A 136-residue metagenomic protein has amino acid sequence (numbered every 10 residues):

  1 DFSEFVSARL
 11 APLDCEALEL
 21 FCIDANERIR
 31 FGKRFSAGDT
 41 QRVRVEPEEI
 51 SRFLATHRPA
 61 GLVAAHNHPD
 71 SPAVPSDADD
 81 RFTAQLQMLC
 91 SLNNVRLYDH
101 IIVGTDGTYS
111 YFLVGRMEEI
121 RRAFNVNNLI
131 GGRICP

Functional and structural regions predicted by a protein language model:
D1-E4, C22, N26, S36-G131: Active-site-proximal loop/helix of nucleotide/amide-processing enzymes and allied scaffolds
D1-F31: Long amphipathic N-terminal alpha/beta scaffold segment
I134-P136: Non-Sec secretion/translocation targeting segments of pathogen effectors
